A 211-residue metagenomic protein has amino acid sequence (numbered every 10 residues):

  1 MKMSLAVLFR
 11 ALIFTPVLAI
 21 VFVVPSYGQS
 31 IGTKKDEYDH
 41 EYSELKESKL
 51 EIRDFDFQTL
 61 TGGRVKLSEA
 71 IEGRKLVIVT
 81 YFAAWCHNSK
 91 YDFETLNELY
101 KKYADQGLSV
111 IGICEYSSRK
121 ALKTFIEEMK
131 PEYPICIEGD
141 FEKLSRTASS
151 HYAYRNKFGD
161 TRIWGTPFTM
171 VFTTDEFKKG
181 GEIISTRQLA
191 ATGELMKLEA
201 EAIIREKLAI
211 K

Functional and structural regions predicted by a protein language model:
M1-Q58, K211: N-terminal targeting signals for export/organelle localization
D54-V77: A short beta-strand-turn-helix
E72, Y91, E98-D105, E127-K130 (+2 more regions): Sec-exported extracytoplasmic/periplasmic mature domains
I78-V79, V110, T169: Hydrophobic beta-strand anchors of alpha/beta hydrolase catalytic cores
Y81-E98: Conserved redox-active cysteine motifs that mediate thiol-disulfide chemistry, especially di-cysteine Cys-X(1-2)-Cys
D92-T95, S118, L122, S150 (+1 more regions): Stable alpha-helical elements in mature extracytoplasmic
A104-A148: Conserved segment of the thioredoxin-like fold in thiol-based oxidoreductases
M129-P131, D140-I203: Thiol/disulfide oxidoreductase modules built on the thioredoxin-like
